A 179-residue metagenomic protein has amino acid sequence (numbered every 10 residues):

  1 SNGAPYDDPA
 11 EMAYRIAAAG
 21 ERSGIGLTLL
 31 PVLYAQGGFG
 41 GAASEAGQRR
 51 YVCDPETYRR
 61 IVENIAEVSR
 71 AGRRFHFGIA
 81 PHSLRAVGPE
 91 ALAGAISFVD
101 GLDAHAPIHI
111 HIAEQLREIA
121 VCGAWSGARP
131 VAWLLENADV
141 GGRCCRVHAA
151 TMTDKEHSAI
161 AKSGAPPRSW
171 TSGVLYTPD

Functional and structural regions predicted by a protein language model:
G3-A150: Metal-coordinating catalytic core of metallo-dependent amide/deamination hydrolases
E136-D179: Active-site-adjacent C-terminal substructures of enzyme catalytic domains
